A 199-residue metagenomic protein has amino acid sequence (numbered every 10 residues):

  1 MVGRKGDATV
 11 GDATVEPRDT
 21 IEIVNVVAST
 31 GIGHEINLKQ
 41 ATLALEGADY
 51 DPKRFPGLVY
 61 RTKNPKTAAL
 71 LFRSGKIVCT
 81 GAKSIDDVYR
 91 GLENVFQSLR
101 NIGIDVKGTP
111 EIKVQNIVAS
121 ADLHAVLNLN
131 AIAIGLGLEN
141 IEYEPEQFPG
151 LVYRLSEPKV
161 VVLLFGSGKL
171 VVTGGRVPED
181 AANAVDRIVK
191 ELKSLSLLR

Functional and structural regions predicted by a protein language model:
M1-V161, S167-K169, G175-R199: Intrinsically disordered, low-complexity polar/charged tails and linkers
